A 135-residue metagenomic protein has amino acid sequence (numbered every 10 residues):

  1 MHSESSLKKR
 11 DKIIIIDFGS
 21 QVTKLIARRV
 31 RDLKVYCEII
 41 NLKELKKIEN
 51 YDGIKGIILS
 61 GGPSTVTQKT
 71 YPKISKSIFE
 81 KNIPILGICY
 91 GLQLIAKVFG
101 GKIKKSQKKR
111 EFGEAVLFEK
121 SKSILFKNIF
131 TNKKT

Functional and structural regions predicted by a protein language model:
M1-I14: Acidic, low-complexity intrinsically disordered tails
S5, E49-N50: Structural motif
K12-L33: Short, charged N-terminal beta->alpha structural module
I13, C37, I85: Hydrophobic anchor at the start of a short beta-strand that flanks the dinucleotide cofactor-binding loop
I16-F18, L42, Y90: Cofactor-binding loop segments of dinucleotide-utilizing enzymes, especially the Rossmann-like FAD- and NAD(P)+-binding
Q21, L45, Q93: Conserved Rossmann-like nucleotide-cofactor binding loop
R28-L33, Y51-T135: Cysteine-nucleophile active-site neighborhood
R31-I48: A short, well-structured beta->alpha microelement
